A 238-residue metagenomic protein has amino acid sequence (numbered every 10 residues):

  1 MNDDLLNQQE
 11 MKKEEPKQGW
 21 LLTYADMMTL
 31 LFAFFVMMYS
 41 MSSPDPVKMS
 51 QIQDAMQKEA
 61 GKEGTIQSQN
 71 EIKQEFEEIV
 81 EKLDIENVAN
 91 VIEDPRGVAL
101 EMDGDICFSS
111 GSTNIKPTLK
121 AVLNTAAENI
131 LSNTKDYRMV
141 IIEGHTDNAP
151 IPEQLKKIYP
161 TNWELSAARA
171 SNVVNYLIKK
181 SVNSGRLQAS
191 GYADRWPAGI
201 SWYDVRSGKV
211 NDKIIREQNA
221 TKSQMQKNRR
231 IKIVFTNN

Functional and structural regions predicted by a protein language model:
M1-P95: Short terminal targeting/anchoring segments
M37, D103, V234-N238: Solvent-exposed residues in well-ordered beta-strands and their adjoining turns, especially edge/terminal strands
Q53-A60, E101-S110: Acidic/histidine-rich, surface-exposed loop or edge segments in extracytoplasmic proteins
I72, E77-E86, V98-A99, S110-S112 (+1 more regions): Extracytoplasmic beta-rich ectodomain segments of secreted or membrane-anchored proteins
E86, D94-G97, E101-D103, T125 (+3 more regions): Extracytoplasmic
G97-C107, N133-I158, R195: Short, charged, surface-exposed interaction patches
T113-P117, V122-A126, H145-N238: Periplasmic OmpA-like peptidoglycan-binding domain that tethers envelope proteins to the cell wall
